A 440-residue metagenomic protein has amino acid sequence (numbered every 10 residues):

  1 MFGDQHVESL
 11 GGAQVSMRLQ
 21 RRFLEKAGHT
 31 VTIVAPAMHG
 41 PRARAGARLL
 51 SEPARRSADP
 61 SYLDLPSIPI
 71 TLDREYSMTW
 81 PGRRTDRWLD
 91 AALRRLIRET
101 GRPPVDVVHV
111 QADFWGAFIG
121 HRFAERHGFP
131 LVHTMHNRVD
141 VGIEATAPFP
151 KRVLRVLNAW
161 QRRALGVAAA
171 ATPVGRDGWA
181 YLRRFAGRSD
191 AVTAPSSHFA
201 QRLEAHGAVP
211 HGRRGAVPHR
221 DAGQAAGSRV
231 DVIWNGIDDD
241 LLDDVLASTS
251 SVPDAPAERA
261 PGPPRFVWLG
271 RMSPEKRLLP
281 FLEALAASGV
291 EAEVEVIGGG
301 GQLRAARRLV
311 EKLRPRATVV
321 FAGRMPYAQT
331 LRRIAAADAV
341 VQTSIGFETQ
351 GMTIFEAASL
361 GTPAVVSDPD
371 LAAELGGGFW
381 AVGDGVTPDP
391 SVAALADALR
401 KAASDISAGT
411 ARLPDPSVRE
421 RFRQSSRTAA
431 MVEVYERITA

Functional and structural regions predicted by a protein language model:
M1-P66, A286: N-terminal subdomain of nucleotide-sugar transferases
D106, D190, A335-T349: Acidic donor-binding loop of glycosyltransferase active sites
V167-V230, I237-L241: A short, active-site helix/loop in glycosyltransferases that binds the activated sugar's phosphate group
T193, I237, S251-L285, E295: Conserved donor-binding/catalytic core segment of Leloir-type glycosyltransferases
A305-M325: Nucleotide-activated donor-binding/catalytic signature segment of Leloir-type glycosyltransferases, i.e., the conserved
A339, I354, P363-V366: Short hydrophobic beta-strand element within catalytic cores of glycosyltransferases and related nucleotide-activated
A373-S404: Change "using UDP/GDP/dTDP sugars" to "using nucleotide sugars
P390, A394, I406-T439: A charged, aromatic-enriched C-terminal amphipathic alpha-helix characteristic of glycosyltransferases across folds
